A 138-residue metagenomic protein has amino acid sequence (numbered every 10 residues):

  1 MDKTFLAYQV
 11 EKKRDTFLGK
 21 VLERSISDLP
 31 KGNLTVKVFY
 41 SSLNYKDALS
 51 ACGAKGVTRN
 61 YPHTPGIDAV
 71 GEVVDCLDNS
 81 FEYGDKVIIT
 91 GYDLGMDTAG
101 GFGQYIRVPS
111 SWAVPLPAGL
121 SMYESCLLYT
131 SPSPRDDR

Functional and structural regions predicted by a protein language model:
D2-Y8: Short structural boundary motif marking the start of a folded domain
T16-V21, A54-K55: Short gly/ser/thr-rich secondary-structure transition/capping motifs
V21, V70-E72, K86, Y105-R107 (+1 more regions): Conserved hydrophobic/aromatic beta-strand scaffold that supports enzyme active sites
S25-L43, A54-L94, G100: Glycine-rich beta-strand-centered segment in the early N-terminal region that forms part of a ligand/cofactor-binding
D47-A48: Cytochrome P450 core scaffold surrounding the K-helix E-X-X-R motif and the conserved "meander" helix-loop region
G95-S110: A structural motif shared across PLP-dependent enzymes of the aminotransferase-like
L120-L127: Short pre-catalytic strand/loop immediately N-terminal to key active-site residues, enriched for Gly-Thr
Y129-R138: Single conserved hydrophobic/aromatic residue that forms the stacking wall/gate of nucleotide- or nucleobase-binding
